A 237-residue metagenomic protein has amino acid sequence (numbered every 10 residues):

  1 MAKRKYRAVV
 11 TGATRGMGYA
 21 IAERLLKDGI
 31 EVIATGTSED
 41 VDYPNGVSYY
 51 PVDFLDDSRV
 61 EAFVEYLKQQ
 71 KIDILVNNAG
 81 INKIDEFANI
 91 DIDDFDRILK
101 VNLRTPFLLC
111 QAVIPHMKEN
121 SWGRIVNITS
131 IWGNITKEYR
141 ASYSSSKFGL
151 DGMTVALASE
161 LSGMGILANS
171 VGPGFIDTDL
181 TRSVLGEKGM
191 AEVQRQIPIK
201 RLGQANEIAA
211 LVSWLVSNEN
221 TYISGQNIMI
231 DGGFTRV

Functional and structural regions predicted by a protein language model:
T14-R15: Conserved glycine-rich cofactor-binding loop
E86-F87, D94-L99, V193: Substrate-binding pocket helix/loop in short-chain dehydrogenase/reductase
C110, S146: Active-site helix of classical SDR
P115, S159-E160, T221: Alpha-helical segment proximal to the catalytic Tyr-Lys
W122, L202-I230, T235: C-terminal substrate-recognition "lid" of short-chain dehydrogenase/reductases
S130: Residue(s) in the substrate-gating loop at a strand-loop-helix junction that position the organic substrate next
S162, L167, I223-G225: Short, small/polar-rich loop/turn modules that mediate ligand/substrate recognition or access, typified
